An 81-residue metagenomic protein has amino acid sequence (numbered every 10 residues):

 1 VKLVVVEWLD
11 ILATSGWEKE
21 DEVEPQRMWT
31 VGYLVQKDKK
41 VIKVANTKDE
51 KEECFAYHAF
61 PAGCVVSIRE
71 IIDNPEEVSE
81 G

Functional and structural regions predicted by a protein language model:
V1-G81: Conserved RNA-binding domains used in RNP assembly and mRNA/RNA metabolism
